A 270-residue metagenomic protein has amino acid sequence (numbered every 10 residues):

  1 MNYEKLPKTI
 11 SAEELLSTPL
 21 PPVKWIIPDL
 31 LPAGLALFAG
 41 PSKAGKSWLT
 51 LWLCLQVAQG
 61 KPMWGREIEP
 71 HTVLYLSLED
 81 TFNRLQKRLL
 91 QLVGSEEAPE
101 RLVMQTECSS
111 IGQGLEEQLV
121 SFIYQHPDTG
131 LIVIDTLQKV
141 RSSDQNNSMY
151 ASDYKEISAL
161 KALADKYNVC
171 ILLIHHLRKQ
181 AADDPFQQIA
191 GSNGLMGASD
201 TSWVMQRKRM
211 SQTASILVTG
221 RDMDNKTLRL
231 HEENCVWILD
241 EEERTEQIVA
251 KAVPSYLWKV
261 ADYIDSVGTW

Functional and structural regions predicted by a protein language model:
N2-P7, E13, L20-P22, I26-I27 (+6 more regions): Conserved inter-motif catalytic segment of the P-loop NTP-binding fold
E4-T9, Q125-T129, K166-Y167, K208-W270: C-terminal regions of RecA-like/P-loop NTPase motor modules
P22, L37-A39, K43, S47-W48 (+2 more regions): Phosphate-binding/switch region of NTP-binding enzymes
P32-A36, P70-H71: Pre-Walker A (Motif I) flank of P-loop NTPase domains
L49, L53: Hydrophobic positions on the alpha1 helix immediately C-terminal to the Walker A/P-loop
Q56-G60: Active-site catalytic microenvironments for nucleophilic, acid-base chemistry
